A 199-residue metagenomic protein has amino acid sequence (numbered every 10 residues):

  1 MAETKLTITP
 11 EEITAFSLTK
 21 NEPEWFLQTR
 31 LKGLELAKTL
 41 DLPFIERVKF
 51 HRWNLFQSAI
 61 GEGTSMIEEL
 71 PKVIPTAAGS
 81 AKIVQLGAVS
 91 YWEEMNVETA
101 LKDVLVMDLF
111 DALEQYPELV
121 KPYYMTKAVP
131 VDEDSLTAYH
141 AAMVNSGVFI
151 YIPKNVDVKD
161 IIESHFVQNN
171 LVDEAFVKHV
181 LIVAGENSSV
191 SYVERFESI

Functional and structural regions predicted by a protein language model:
M1-I199: Glycine-rich and polybasic anion-binding loops at the starts of cofactor/ligand-binding domains
